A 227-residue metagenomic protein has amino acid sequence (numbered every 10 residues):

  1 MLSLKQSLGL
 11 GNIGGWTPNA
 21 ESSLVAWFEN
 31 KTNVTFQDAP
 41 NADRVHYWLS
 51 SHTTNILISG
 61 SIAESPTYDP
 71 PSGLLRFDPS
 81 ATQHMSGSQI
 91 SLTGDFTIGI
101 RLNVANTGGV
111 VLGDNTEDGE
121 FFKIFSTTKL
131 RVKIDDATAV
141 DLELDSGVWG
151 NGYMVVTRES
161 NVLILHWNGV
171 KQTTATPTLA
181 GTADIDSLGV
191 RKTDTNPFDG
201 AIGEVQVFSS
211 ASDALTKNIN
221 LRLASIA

Functional and structural regions predicted by a protein language model:
M1-L24, T35-A39, E204-A227: Extended recognition patches within non-cytosolic domains
G11-N19, R76-T97, A139-S146, K192-D194: Short surface loop/edge beta-strand patches of beta-sandwich-type extracellular domains that form ligand-contact sites
N30-S65, H166, D213-K217: Short, tryptophan-glycine- and acidic/Ser/Thr-enriched carbohydrate-recognition patches
W48-S51, S61, T67, D78-R131 (+3 more regions): Extracellular glycan-recognition modules
I98, W149-R158, L163-L165: Short tryptophan-centered beta-strand motifs in secreted/extracellular beta-sheet-rich domains of glycan-recognition
L130-M154: Short, aromatic/His-centered strand-loop micro-motif at the edge of beta-sheets
K133, T182-G203, V207: Extracellular glycan-interaction patches encoded by glycine-rich segments
W167-D186: Short, solvent-exposed beta-strand-to-loop segments that form ligand-recognition rims of beta-rich domains
